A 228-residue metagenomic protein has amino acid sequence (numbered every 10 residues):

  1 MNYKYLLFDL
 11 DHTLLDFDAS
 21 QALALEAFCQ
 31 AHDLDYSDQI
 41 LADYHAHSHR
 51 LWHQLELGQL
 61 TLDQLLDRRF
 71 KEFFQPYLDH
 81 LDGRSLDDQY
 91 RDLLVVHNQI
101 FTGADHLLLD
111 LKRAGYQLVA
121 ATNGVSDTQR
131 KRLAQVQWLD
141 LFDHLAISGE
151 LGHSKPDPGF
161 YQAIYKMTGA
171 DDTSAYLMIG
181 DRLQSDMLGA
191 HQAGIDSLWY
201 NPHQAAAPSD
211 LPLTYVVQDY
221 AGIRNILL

Functional and structural regions predicted by a protein language model:
M1-L6, A19, Q30, L109-K112 (+1 more regions): Asp-based, Mg2+/Mn2+-dependent phosphohydrolase catalytic module
N2-T102: N-terminal helical cap/lid subdomain that shapes the substrate entry/recognition surface in HAD-like hydrolases
L34, Y116, I195: Short glycine/serine/threonine/alanine-rich loop segments
D35, Q54, H80, I100 (+4 more regions): Generic macromolecular interface patches on structured domains
R50, R68-R69, R84, R91 (+4 more regions): Arginine residue identity/basic-tract feature
G103-G115: Catalytic-core regions built around general acid/base machinery
V119: Conserved serine/cysteine hydrolase catalytic core
T122: Conserved phosphate-coupling serine/threonine residues in phosphotransfer and NTP-handling enzymes
